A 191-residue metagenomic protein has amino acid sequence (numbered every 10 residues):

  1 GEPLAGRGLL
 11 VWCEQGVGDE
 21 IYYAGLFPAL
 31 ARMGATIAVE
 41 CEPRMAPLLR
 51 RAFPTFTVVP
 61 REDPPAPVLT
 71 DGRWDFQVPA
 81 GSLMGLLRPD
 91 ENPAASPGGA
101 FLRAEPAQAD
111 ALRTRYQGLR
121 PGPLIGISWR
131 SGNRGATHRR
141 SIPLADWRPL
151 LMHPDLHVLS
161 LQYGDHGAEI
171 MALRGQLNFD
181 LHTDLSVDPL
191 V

Functional and structural regions predicted by a protein language model:
G1-V191: Catalytic machinery of carbohydrate-active enzymes, primarily nucleotide-sugar-dependent glycosyltransferases
